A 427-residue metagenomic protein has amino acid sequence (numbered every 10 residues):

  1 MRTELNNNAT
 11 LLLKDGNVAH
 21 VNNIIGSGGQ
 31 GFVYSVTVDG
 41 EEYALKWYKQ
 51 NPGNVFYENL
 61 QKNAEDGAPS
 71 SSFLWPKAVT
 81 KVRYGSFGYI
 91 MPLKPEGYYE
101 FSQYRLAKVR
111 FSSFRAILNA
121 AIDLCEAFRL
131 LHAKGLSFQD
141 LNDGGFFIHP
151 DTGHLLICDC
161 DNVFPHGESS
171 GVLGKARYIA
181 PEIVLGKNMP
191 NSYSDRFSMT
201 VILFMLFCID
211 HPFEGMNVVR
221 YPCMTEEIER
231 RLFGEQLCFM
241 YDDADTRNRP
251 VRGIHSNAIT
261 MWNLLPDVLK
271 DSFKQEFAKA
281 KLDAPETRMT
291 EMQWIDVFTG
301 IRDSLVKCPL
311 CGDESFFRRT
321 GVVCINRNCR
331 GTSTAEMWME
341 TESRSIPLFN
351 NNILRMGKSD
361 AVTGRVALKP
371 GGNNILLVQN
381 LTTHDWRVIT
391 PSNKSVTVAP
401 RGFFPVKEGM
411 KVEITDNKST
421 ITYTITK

Functional and structural regions predicted by a protein language model:
R2-G40: ATP-binding glycine-rich phosphate-binding loop
Y48-S72: The N-lobe alphaC helix and its flanking beta3-alphaC-beta4 segment of protein kinase-like domains, centered on
L74-A120: Conserved structural core of kinase catalytic domains
F128, H132-P150: Catalytic-loop of the protein kinase fold
N142-P181: Activation segment/activation loop of eukaryotic-type protein kinase catalytic domains
D195: Conserved catalytic-loop aspartate of Hanks-type protein kinases
L203-K270: Conserved C-lobe activation region of Hanks-type protein kinase-like domains
I389-K427: C-terminal boundary/linker segments immediately following FHA domains
